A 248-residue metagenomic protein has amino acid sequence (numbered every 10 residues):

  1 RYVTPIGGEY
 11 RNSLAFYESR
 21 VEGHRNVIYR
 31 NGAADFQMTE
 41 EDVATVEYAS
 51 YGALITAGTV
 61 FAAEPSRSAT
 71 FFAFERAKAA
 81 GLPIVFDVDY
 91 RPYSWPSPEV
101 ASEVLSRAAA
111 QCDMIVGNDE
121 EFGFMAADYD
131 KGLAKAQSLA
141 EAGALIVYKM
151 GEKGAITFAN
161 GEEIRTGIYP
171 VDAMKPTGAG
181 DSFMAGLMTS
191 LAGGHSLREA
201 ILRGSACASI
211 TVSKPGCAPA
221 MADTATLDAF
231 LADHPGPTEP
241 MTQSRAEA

Functional and structural regions predicted by a protein language model:
R1-T56, D228-A248: Conserved N-terminal subdomain of the carbohydrate kinase-like
V21, G32, Y90-P92, E121 (+2 more regions): Glycine-rich beta-alpha junction loops
M38, G117, A222: A conserved hydrophobic position in a structured secondary element of the catalytic/binding core that shapes
A44, L105, A173: Acidic, amphipathic alpha-helical patches
V46-E47, R107-A108, L139: Structural alpha-helical scaffold elements that stabilize or flank donor/cofactor-binding regions in carbohydrate
A53, T59-K135, A144-L145, E152-A155: Conserved beta-alpha-beta core of the PfkB/ribokinase-like small-molecule kinase fold
E75-R76, Y129-A248: Conserved phosphate-binding/catalytic region of the ribokinase-like
